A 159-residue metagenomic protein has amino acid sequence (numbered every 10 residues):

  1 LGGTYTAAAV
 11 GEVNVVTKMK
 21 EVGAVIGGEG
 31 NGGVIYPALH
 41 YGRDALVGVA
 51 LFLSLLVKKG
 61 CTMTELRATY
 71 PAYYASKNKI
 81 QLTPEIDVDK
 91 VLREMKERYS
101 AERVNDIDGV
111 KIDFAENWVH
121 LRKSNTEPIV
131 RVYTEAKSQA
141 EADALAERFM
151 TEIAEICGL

Functional and structural regions predicted by a protein language model:
L1-L159: Phosphate-binding and adjacent anionic-ligand microenvironments
